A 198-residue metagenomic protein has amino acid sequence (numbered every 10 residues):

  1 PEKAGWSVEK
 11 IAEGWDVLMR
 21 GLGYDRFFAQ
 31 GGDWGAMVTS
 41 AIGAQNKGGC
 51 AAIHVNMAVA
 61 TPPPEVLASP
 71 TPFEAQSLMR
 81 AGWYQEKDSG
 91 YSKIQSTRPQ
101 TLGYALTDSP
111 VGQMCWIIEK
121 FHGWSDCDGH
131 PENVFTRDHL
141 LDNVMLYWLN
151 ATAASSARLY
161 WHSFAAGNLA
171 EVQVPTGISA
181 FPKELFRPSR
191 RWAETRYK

Functional and structural regions predicted by a protein language model:
P1-W34: Active-site loop/oxyanion-hole signature of alpha/beta-hydrolase fold enzymes
E2, P64-S69, S189-R191: Short aromatic-enriched loop/helix-cap "lid" or pocket-rim segments at secondary-structure transitions that line
W6, Y91-K93, F135: Short helix-capping and inter-helix turn/linker motifs at the boundaries of alpha-helical repeat units
D16-V17, D25-F28, G49-H54, Y104 (+2 more regions): Beta-sheet entry/capping signal
D16-V17, S40, R191: Active-site phosphate/pyrophosphate- and oxyanion-stabilizing loops and adjacent acidic/basic residues in soluble
L22-L78: Conserved hydrolase catalytic core segment
A68-P99, L169-E171: The feature captures the conserved acid-bearing segment of alpha/beta-hydrolase catalytic domains
Q95-K198: C-terminal subdomain of alpha/beta-hydrolase-fold enzymes, centered on the catalytic histidine and its supporting
